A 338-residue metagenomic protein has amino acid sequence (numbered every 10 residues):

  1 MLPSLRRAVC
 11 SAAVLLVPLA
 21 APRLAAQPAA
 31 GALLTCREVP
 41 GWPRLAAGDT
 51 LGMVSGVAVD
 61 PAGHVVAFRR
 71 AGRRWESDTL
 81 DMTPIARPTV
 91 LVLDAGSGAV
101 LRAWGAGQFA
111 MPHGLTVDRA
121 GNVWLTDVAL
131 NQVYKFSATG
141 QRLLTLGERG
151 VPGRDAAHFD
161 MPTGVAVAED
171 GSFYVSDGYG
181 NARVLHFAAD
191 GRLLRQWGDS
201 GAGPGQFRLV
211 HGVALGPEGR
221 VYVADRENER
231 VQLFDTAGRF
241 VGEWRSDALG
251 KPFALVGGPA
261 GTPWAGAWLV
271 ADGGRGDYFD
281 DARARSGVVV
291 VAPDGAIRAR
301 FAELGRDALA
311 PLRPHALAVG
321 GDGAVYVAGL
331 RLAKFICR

Functional and structural regions predicted by a protein language model:
M1-A12, A20-A21: Bacterial N-terminal signal peptides that target proteins for export
A13-V14, L233: Enrichment for repetitive, rod-forming helical segments
P22-A26: Sec/Tat signal peptide C-region and signal peptidase I cleavage site
Q27-R338: Eukaryotic scaffold repeat domains enriched in small/polar residues
